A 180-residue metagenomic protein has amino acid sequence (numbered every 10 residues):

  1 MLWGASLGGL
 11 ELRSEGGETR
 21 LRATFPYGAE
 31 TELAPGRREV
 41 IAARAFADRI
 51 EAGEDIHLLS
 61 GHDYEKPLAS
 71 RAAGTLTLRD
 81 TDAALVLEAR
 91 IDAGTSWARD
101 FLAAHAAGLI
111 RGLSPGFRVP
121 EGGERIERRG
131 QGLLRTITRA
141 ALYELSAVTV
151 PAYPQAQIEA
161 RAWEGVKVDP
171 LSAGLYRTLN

Functional and structural regions predicted by a protein language model:
M1-E54, K167-L171, Y176-L179: Polar/acidic, low-complexity leader/linker segments enriched in S/T/G and N/D
E11-R13, L76-N180: Residue microenvironments linked to proteolytic maturation and disulfide-stabilized extracellular modules
G28-E30, D63-K66, A93-T95, P120-E121: Short, charged/polar surface micro-motifs in flexible loops or helix N-caps
E32-A34, L68-A69, Y153-A156: Short helix/loop capping segments that flank catalytic or ligand/cofactor-binding pockets
P35-R37, P67-L68, R129-L133: Acidic Ser/Thr/Pro-rich low-complexity disordered segments that often serve as glycosylated linkers/stalks around
R37-R38, A47, D55-I56, A73-T75 (+3 more regions): Generic secondary-structure boundary/loop-capping signal
R44-R90: A glycine-rich, hydrophobic loop/mini-helix early in the fold
